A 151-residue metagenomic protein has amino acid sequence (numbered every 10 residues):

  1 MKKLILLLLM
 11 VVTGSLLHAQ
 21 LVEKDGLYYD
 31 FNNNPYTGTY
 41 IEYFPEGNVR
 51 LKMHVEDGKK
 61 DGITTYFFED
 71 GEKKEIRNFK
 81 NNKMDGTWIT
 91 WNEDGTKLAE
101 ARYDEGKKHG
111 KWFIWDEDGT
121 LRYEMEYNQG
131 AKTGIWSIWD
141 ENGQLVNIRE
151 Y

Functional and structural regions predicted by a protein language model:
L4-T13: Sec-dependent N-terminal signal peptides
S15-Y151: Glycine/tyrosine- and acidic-biased, solvent-exposed loop/turn segments at the edges of beta-strands
